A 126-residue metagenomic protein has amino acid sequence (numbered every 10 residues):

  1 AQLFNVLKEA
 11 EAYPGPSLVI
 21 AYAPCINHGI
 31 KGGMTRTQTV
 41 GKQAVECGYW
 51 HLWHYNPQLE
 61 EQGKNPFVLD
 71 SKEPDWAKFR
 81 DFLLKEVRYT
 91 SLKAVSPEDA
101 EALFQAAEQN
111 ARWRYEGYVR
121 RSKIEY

Functional and structural regions predicted by a protein language model:
A1-E73: Glycine-rich ThDP/TPP pyrophosphate-binding loop and its adjacent helix/strand module within ThDP-dependent enzymes
V6-A10, P66-Y126: Metallocofactor- and cofactor-centric catalytic cores in central/energy metabolism, strongly enriched
